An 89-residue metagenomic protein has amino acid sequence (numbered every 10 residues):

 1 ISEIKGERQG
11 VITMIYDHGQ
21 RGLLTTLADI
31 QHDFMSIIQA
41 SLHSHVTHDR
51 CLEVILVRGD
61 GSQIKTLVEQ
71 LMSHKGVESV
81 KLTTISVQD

Functional and structural regions predicted by a protein language model:
I1-D89: Long, contiguous binding/interaction regions
